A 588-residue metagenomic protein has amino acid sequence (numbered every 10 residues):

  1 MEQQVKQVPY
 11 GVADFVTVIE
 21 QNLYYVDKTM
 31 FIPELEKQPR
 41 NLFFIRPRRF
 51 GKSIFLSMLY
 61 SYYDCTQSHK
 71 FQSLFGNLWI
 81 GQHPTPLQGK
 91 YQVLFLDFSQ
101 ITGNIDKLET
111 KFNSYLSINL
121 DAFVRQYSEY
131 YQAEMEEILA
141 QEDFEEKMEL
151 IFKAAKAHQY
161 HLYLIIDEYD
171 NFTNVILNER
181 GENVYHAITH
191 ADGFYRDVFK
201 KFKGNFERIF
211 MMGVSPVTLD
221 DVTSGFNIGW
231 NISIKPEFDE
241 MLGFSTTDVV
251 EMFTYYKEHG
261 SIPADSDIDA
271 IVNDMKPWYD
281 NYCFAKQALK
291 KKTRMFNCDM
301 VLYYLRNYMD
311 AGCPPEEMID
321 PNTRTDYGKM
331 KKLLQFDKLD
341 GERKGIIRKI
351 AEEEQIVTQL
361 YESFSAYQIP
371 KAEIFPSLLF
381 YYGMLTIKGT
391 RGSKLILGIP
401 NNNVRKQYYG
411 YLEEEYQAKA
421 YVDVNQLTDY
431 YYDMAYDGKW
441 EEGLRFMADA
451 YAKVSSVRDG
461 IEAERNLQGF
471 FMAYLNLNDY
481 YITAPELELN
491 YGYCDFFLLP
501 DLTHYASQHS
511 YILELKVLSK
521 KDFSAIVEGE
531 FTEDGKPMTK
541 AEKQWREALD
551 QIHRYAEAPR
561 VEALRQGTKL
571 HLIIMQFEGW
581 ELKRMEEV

Functional and structural regions predicted by a protein language model:
Q3-P33, P39: N-terminal pre-Walker A segment at the start of P-loop NTPase domains
K52: Conserved lysine of the Walker
S61-R125: P-loop NTPase motor core
L150-A157, V184-I209: Substrate-engagement module of ASCE P-loop NTPases
Y163-D167, G193, E207-V214: Structural recognition of the conserved hydrophobic beta-strand(s) that form the central parallel beta-sheet of P-loop
T218-G225, I232-R306: Amphipathic alpha-helical segments of the small helical/lid subdomains adjacent to P-loop NTPase cores
G229, R294-D550, R554-A556, R584-V588: Extended alpha-helical interface modules used as scaffolds for assembling large macromolecular complexes
A558-V588: Domain-level recognition of nuclease-like catalytic cores that cleave nucleotide substrates
